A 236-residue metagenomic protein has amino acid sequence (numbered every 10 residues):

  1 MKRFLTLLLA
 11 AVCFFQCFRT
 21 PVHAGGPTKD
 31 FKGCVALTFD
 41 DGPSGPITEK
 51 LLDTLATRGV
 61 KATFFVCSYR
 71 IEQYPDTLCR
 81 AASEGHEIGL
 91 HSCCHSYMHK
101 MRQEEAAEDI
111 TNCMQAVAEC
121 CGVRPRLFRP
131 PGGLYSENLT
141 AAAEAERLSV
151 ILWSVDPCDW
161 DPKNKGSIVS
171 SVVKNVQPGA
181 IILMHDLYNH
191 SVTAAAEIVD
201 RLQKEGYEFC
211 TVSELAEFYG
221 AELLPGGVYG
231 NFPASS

Functional and structural regions predicted by a protein language model:
M1-L7: Positively charged n-region of N-terminal signal peptides that target proteins for export
C13-C17: Hydrophobic core
H23-M101, E105-E119, V123-P125, R201 (+2 more regions): Active-site beta->alpha N-cap acidic-glycine motif
G26-K29, T57-R58, E72-Q73, H190-S236: C-terminal domain-boundary segment and adjacent tail
A36, L127, I181-L183: Short aromatic/hydrophobic contact patches that present stacked aromatics for nucleic-acid/ligand binding
F39, V66-Y69, L90-S92, P130-G132 (+3 more regions): A cross-domain feature marking catalytic cores of carbohydrate-active enzymes and several ubiquitous metabolic/repair
I47-K50, S96-R124, G132-P178, S191-E197: Alpha-helical scaffold elements lining the catalytic groove of polysaccharide deacetylases
